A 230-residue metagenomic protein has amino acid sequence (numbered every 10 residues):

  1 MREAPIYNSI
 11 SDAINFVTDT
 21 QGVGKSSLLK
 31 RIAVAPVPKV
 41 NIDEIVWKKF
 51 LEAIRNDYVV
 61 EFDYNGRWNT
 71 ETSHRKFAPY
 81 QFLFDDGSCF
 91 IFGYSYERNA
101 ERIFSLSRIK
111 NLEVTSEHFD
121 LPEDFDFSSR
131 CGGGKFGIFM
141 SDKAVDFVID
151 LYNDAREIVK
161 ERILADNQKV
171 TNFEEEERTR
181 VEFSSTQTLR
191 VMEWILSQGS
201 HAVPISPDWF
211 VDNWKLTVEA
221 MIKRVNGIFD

Functional and structural regions predicted by a protein language model:
M1-N65: Bulky hydrophobic/aromatic content
K48-S95, R102: Loop-centered beta-sheet repeat module
H74-K76, I103-L106, V148, R180-E182: Well-ordered beta-strand positions in beta-sheet-rich domains
F82, L112, V170-N172: A structural signal for short hydrophobic beta-strand segments in well-ordered beta-sheet cores
G87-C89, Y96-R98, T115-F119, N153-E157: Short, charged/polar surface micro-motifs in flexible loops or helix N-caps
R98-R130: Flexible linker/loop signature enriched in Pro/Ser/Thr and Pro/Gly
R130-D230: Polybasic (Lys/Arg-rich)
